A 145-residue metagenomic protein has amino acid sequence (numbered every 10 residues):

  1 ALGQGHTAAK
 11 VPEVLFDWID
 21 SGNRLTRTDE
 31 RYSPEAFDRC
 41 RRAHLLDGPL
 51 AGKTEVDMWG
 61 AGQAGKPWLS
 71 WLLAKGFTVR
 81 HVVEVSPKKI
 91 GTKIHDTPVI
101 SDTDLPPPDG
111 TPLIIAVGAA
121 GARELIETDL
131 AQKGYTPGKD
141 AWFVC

Functional and structural regions predicted by a protein language model:
A1-E13, I19: A short, conserved alpha-helix in the catalytic core of glycosyltransferases
T7-A8, N23-E55: C-terminal, non-catalytic tails of nucleotide-sugar-dependent glycosyltransferases
A9, E55-W59, I114: Conserved beta-strand elements of the Class I
L15-F16, N23, A61-G65, G118-A122: Short, solvent-exposed loop/turn segments at secondary-structure junctions
D20, P67-S70, E124-E127: Short glycine-/acidic-enriched loop or helix-start segments at secondary-structure transitions that form or flank
K53-L73: Glycine-rich adenosine-cofactor-binding loop
R80-V85: Short internal beta-strands
P87-C145: Phosphate-bearing ligand-interacting subdomains that bind or position ATP/ADP/UDP/GDP/NAD(P) or nucleotide-linked
